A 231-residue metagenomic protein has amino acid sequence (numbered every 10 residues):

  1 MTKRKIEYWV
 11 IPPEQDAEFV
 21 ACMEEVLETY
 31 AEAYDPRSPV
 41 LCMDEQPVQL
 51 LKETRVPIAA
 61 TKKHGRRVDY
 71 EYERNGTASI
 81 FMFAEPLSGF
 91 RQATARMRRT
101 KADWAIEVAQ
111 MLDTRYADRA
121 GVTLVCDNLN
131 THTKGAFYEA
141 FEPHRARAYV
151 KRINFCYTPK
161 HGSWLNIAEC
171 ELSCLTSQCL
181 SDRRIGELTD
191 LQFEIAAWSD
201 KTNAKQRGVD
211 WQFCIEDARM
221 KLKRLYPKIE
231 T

Functional and structural regions predicted by a protein language model:
M1-P13, P39, E45-Q49: Conserved short alpha-helical interface segments
E14, T54, D190-T231: C-terminal domain-tail junction helix/linker
M23-A109, L222: Extended, low-complexity cationic-aromatic segments
C42-D44, F83, G89, V108 (+6 more regions): Mobile genetic element proteins and their domesticated derivatives, centered on retroelements and DNA transposons
R67-Y72, A146-I167, R183-I185: RNase H-like polynucleotidyl transferase catalytic core
R91, K160, A168-E187, K201-K205: Active-site proximal helix-loop segment of RNase H-like, two-metal nucleases, encompassing DDE(D)
A102-T123: Short, basic/hydrophobic alpha-helical segments
R119-T133: Acidic/histidine-rich, metal-coordinating catalytic segments
